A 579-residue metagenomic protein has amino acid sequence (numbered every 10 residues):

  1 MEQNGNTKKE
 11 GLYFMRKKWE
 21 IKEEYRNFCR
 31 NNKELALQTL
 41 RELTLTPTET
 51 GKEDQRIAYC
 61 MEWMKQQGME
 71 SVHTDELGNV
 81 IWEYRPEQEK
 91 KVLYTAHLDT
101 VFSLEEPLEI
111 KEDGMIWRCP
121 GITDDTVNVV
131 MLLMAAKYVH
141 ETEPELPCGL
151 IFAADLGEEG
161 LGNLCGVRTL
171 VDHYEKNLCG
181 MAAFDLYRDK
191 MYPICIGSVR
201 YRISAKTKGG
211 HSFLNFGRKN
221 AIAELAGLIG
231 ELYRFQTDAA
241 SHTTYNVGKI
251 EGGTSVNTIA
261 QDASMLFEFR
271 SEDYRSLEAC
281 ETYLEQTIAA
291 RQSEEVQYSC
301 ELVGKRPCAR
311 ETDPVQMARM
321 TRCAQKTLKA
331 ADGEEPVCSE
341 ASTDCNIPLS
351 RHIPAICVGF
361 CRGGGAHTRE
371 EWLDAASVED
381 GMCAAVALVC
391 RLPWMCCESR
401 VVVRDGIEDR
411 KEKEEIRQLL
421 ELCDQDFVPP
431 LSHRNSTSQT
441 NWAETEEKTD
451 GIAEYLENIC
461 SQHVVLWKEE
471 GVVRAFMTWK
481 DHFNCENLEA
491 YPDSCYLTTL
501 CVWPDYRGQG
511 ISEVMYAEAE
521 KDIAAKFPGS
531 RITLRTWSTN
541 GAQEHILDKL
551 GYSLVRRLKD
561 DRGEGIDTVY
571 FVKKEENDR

Functional and structural regions predicted by a protein language model:
K8-P120, E141: Acidic/His- and Gly-rich active-site-bordering loop/insert found across diverse amide/peptide-bond hydrolases
F14-E24, P193, F216-E398: Metal-dependent amide/peptide-bond hydrolase catalytic core, centered on the "pita-bread" metallohydrolase fold
G121, D125-I196, E268: Acidic/histidine-rich catalytic neighborhood of metal-dependent amide-processing enzymes
D405-R410, Q418-P504, D522: Acetyl-CoA-dependent GNAT
V502, G508-K521, H545, K549: Conserved acetyl-CoA-binding loop-helix of GNAT-fold acetyltransferases
R507, T533-E544, D561-G563: Conserved beta-strand-loop-alpha-helix junction that forms the acyl-donor binding cleft
E513, S538-R557: Conserved active-site alpha-helix within GNAT-family acetyltransferase domains
I523-T536: Conserved GNAT acetyl-CoA-binding A-motif
